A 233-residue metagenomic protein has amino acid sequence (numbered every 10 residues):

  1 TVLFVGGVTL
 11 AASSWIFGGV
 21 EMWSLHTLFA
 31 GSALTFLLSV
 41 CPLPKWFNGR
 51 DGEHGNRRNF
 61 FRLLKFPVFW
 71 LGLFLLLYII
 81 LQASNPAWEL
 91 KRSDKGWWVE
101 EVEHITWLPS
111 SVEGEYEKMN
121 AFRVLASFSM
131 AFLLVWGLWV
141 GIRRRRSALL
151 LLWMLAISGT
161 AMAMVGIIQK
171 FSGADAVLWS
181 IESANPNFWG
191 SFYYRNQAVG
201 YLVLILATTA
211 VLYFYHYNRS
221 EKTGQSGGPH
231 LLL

Functional and structural regions predicted by a protein language model:
T1-I157, L178, T209-L233: Transmembrane signal-anchor hairpin modules in multi-pass inner-membrane enzymes, especially those that act on
L155-G166: Hydrophobic alpha-helical segments characteristic of transmembrane helices in integral membrane transporters
M162, D175-F214: Membrane-interface segments at transmembrane-helix junctions in multi-pass inner-membrane proteins
S172: Conserved donor-binding loop and adjoining core beta-sheet/short helix segment in diverse acyl/aminoacyl transferases
